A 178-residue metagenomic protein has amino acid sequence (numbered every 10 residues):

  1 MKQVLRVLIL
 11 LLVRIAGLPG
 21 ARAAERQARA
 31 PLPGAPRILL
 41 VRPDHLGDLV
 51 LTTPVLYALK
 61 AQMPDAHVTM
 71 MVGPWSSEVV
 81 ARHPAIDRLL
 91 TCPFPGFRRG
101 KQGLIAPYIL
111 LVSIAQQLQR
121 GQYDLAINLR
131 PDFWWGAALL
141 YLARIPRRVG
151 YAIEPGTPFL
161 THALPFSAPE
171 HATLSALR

Functional and structural regions predicted by a protein language model:
M1-R178: Catalytic machinery of carbohydrate-active enzymes, primarily nucleotide-sugar-dependent glycosyltransferases
